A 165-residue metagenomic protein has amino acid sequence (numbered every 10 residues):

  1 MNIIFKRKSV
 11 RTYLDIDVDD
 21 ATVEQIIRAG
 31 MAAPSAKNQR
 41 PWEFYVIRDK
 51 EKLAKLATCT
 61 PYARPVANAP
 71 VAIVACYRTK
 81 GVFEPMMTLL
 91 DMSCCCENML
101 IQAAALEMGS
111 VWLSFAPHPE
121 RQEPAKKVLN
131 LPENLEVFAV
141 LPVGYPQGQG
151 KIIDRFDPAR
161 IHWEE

Functional and structural regions predicted by a protein language model:
M1-E165: Acidic, surface-exposed loops and disordered segments
